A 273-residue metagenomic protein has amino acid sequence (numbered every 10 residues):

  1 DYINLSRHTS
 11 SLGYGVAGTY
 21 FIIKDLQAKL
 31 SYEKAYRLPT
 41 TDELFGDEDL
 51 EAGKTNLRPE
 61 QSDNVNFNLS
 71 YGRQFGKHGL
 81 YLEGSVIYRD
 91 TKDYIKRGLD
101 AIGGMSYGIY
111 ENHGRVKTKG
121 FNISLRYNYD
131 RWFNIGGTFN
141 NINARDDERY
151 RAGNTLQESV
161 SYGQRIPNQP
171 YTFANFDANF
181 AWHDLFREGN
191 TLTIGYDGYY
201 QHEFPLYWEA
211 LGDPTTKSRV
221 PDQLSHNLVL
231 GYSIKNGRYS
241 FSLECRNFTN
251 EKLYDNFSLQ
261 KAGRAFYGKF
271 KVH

Functional and structural regions predicted by a protein language model:
D1-I23, L38, N143: Signature of Gram-negative outer-membrane beta-barrel scaffolds
D1-Y2, T41-E48, Y94-I102, I142 (+3 more regions): Outer-membrane beta-barrel translocator domains and adjoining extracellular loop/strand segments of Gram-negative
N4-S10, T55-Q61, E111-K117, L156-P170 (+2 more regions): Replace "Gram-negative outer membrane beta-barrel proteins" with "bacterial and organellar outer membrane beta-barrel
S10, G18-F21, K34, P59 (+7 more regions): Residue-level signature of outer-membrane beta-barrel architecture
L12-V16, A28, G53, D63-F67 (+4 more regions): Hydrophobic, lipid-facing positions within transmembrane beta-strands of outer-membrane proteins
F21, Q27-S31, P59-K119, N140 (+1 more regions): Membrane-embedded beta-barrel scaffold of Gram-negative outer-membrane proteins
Y36, K92, Y199-G212, T216-S225 (+1 more regions): C-terminal beta-signal and adjacent terminal beta-strands/loops of Gram-negative outer-membrane beta-barrel proteins
G79-D90, E111-P205, T249, K271: Gram-negative outer-membrane beta-barrel transporters
